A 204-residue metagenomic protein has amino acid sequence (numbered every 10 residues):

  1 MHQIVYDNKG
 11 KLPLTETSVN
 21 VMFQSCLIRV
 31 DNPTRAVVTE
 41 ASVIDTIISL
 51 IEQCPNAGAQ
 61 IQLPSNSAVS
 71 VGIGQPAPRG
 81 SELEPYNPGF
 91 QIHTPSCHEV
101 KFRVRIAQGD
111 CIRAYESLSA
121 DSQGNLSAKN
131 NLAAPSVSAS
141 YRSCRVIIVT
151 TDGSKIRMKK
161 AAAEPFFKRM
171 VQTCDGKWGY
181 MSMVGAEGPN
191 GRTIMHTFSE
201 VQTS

Functional and structural regions predicted by a protein language model:
M1-S204: Mature, structured extracellular domains of secreted fungal proteins
